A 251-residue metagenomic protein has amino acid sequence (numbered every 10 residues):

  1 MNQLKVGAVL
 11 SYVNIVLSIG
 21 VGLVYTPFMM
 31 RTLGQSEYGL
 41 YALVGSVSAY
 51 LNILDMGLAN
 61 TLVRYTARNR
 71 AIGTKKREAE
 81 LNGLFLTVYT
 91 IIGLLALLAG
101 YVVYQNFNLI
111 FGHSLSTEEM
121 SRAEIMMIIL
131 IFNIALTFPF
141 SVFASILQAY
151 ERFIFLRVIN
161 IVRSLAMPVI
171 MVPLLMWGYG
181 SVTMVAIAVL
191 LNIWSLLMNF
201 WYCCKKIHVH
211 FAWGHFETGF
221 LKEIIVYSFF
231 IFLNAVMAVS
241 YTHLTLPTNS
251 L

Functional and structural regions predicted by a protein language model:
M1-L4, N199-S240: Interhelical loop/hinge segments that connect adjacent transmembrane helices in multipass membrane
L4-K5, I134-V162, V182: Membrane-interface junctions at transmembrane-helix termini in multi-pass inner-membrane proteins
N14-L17, R157-K205, E223-Y227: Hydrophobic alpha-helical transmembrane segments
M29-A49, S181-A186, G219-S228, L244: Interfacial/gating helices of multi-pass transporter permease domains
M56-I72, A144, A149, I207-H208 (+2 more regions): Helix-loop junctions and terminal segments of transmembrane helices in multi-pass membrane transport/translocation
L97-T117: Short membrane-interface helical motifs at transmembrane helix boundaries in multi-pass membrane transporters
V102, L115-F140, R157, W194 (+1 more regions): Alpha-helical transmembrane segments of multi-pass membrane proteins
T242-T248: Conserved small/polar residues in nucleotide/adenosyl-binding loops
